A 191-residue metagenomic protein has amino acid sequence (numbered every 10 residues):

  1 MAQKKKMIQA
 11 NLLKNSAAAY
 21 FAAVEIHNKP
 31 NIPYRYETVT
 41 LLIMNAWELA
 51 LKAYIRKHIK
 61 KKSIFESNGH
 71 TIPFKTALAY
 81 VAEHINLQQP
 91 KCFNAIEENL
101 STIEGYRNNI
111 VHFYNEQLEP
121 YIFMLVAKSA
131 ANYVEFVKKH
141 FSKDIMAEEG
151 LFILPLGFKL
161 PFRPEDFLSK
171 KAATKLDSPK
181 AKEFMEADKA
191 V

Functional and structural regions predicted by a protein language model:
M1-V39, I145, E149, G157-F158: Charged alpha-helical initiation segments
K6-L13, Y36-T40, F93-L100, E119 (+1 more regions): Amphipathic, non-membrane alpha-helical segments in soluble helical-bundle scaffolds
K14, M44, E48, S101 (+2 more regions): Generic structural signal for well-ordered, non-transmembrane alpha-helical segments in soluble/cytosolic regions
E25-N28, L51-R56, N108-E116, E135-M146: Charged/polar positions within long, soluble alpha-helices
I32-E66: N-terminal interaction modules that seed assembly of large macromolecular complexes
I55-I122: A broadly used, surface-exposed interaction patch
I122-K170: Amphipathic, Lys/Arg-enriched alpha-helical patches that create a basic surface for binding polyanionic ligands
P164-V191: A conserved mid-domain beta-alpha-beta active-site/ligand-binding segment of alpha/beta enzyme cores
